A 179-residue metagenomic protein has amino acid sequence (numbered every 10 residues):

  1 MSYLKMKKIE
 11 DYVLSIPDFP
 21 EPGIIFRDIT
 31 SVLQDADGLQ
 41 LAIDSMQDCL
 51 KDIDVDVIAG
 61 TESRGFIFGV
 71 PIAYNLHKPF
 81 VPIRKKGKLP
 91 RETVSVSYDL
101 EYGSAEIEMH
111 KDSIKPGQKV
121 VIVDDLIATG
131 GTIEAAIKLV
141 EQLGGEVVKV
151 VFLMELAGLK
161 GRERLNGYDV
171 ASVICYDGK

Functional and structural regions predicted by a protein language model:
S2-V55: Active-site-facing substrate-recognition patch
L4-K5, I9-D11, E134-K179: PRPP-dependent phosphoribosyltransferase catalytic core
G23, I58, F80, V150: Residue-level signature of catalytic and energy-coupling elements of molecular machines, predominantly ATP/GTP-dependent
D54-E62: Short glycine-rich phosphate-binding loop at a beta-alpha junction
D56, Q118, V148: Conserved acidic residues
I67-L76: Short Gly/Thr/Asp-enriched flexible loops that form oxyanion-binding sites at enzyme active sites
P79-V121: Short, glycine/charge-rich flexible loops or terminal/linker lids adjacent to PRPP-binding catalytic cores
D125, G130: Conserved G/P- and acidic residue-centered "switch" motifs that form tight phosphate/ATP-binding loops in soluble
